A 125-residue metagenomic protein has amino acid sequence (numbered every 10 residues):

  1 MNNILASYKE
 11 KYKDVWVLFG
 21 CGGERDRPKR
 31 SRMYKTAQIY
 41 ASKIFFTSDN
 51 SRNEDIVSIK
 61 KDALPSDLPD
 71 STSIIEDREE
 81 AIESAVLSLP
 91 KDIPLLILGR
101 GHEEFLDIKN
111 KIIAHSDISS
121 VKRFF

Functional and structural regions predicted by a protein language model:
M1-F125: ATP-dependent carboxylate-amine ligase
